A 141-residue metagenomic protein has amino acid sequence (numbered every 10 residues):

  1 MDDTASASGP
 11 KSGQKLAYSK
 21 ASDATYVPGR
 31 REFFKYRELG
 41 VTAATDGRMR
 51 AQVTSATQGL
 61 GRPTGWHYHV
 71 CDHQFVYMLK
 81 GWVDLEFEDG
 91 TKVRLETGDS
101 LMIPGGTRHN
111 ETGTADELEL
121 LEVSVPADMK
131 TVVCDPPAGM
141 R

Functional and structural regions predicted by a protein language model:
D2-K20, N110-R141: Double-stranded beta-helix
T25-H67, D72: A short glycine-rich, His/Asp/Glu-containing loop-to-beta-strand
K35, T107, D116: Residues that flank catalytic or metal-binding motifs in active/ligand-binding sites
A44-D46, G90, D116-E117: Short strand-connecting beta-turns/loops that link adjacent beta-strands
V53, F87-D89, G105, G113 (+1 more regions): Residue-level recognition of conserved beta-strand positions in structured domain cores
V53-A56, Y68-L85, V123-P126: Short, conserved beta-strand element in jelly-roll/cupin
V53-S55, D99, H109: Hydrophobic/aromatic beta-strand elements that line small-molecule binding cavities or substrate pockets in beta-rich
D89-G106: Short acidic-glycine-tyrosine-enriched beta hairpin
